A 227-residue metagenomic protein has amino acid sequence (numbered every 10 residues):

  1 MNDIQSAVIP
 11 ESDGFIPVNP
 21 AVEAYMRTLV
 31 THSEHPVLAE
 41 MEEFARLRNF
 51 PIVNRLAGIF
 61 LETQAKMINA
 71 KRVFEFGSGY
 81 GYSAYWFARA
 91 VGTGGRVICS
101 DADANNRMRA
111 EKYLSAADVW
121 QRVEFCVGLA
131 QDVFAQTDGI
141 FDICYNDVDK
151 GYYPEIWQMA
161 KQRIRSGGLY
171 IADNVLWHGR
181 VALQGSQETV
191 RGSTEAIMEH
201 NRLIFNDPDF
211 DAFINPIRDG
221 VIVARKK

Functional and structural regions predicted by a protein language model:
M1-Y145, K150-I171, V175-K227: A short alpha-helical cap/connector motif
